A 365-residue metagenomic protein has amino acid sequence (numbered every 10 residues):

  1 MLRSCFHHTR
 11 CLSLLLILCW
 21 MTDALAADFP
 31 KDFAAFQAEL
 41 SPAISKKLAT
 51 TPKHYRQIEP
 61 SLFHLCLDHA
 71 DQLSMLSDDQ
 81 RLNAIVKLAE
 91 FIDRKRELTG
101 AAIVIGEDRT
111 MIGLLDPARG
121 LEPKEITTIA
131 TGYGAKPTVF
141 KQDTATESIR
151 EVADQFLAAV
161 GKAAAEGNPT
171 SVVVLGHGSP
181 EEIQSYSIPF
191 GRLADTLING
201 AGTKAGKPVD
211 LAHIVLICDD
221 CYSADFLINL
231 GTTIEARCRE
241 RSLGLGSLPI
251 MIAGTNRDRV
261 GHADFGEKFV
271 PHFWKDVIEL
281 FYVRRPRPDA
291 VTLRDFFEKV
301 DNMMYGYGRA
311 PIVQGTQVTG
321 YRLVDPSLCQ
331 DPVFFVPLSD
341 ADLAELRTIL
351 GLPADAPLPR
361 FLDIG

Functional and structural regions predicted by a protein language model:
L2-L12: Bacterial N-terminal signal peptides that target proteins for export
C11-D23: Bacterial N-terminal signal peptides
A24-A27, A101-I103, T110-I112, L362-G365: Non-Sec secretion/translocation targeting segments of pathogen effectors
A27-F33: Cleaved targeting-peptide boundary
Q37-L40, K47-D220: A domain-level signal for caspase-like cysteine endopeptidase catalytic cores and their zymogen-processing architecture
I214-L350: Active-site-proximal C-terminal subdomain of hydrolase catalytic domains
F334, L350, P357-D363: Glycine-rich, flexible loop motifs
